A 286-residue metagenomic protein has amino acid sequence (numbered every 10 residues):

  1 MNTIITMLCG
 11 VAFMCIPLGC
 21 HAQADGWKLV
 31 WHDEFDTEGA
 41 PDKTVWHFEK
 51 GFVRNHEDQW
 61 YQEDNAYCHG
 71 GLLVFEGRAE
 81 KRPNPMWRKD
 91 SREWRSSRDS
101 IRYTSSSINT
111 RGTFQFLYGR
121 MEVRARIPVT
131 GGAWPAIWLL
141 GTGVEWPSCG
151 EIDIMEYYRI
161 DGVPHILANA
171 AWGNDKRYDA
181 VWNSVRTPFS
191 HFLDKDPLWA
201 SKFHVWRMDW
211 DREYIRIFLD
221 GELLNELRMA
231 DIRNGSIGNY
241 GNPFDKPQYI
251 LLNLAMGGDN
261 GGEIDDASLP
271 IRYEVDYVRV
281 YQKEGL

Functional and structural regions predicted by a protein language model:
M1-A24: Bacterial Sec-dependent N-terminal signal peptides
Q23-L286: GH16 jelly-roll
